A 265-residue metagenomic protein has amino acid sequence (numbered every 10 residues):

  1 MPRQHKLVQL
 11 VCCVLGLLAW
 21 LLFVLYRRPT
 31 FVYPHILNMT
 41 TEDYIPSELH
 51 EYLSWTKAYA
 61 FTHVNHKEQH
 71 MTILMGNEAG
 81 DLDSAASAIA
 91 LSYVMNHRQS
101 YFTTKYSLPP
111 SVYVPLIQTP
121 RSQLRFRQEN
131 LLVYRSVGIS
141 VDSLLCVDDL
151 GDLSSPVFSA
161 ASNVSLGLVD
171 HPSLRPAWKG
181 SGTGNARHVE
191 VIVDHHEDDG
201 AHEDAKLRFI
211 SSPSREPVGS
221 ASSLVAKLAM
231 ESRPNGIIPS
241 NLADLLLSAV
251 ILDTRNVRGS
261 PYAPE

Functional and structural regions predicted by a protein language model:
M1-H5: Short, Lys/Arg-rich N-terminal segment immediately upstream of the first membrane anchor
K6-C13, L18-E265: Replace "Mg2+/Mn2+-dependent" with "divalent metal-dependent
